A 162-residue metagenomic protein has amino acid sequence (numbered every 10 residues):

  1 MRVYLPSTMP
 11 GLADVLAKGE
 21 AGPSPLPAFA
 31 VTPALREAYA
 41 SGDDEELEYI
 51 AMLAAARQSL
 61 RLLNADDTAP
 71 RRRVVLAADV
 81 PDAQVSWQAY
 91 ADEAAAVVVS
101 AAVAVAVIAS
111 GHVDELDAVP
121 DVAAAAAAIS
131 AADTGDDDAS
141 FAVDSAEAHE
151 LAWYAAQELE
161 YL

Functional and structural regions predicted by a protein language model:
M1-L26, A30-V31: Short, extreme N-terminal segment that most often corresponds to the first beta-strand
T8-P10, A34, P81-A83: Generic structural motif
V15, Q58, L62, A128: Residues that form generic nucleotide/phosphate-binding pockets
A21-R61: N-terminal interaction modules that seed assembly of large macromolecular complexes
D44-S100: Ordered, amphipathic secondary-structure segments that act as subunit-interaction surfaces in large macromolecular
A78, D82-L162: Glycine-rich, aromatic-bearing surface loops/beta-hairpins
